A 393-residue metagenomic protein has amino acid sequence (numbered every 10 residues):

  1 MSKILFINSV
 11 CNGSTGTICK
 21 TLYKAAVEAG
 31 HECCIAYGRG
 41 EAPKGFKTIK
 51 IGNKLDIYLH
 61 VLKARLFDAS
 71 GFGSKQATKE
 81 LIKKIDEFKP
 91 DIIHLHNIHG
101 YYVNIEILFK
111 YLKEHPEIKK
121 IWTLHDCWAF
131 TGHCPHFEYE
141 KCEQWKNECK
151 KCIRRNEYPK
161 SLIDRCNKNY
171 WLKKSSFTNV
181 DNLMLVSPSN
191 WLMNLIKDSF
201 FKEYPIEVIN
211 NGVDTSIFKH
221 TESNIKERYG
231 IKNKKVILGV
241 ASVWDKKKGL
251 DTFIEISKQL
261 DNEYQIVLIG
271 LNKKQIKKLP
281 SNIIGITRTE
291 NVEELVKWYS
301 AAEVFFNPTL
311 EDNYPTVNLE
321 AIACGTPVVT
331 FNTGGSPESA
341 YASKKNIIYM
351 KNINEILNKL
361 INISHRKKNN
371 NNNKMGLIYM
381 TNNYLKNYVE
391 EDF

Functional and structural regions predicted by a protein language model:
V186, G230-K248, I254-S257: Conserved donor-binding/catalytic core segment of Leloir-type glycosyltransferases
N194-K197, V213-R228, I276-K277: Acidic anion/phosphate-binding donor-loop and adjacent secondary structure in glycosyltransferase catalytic cores
K273-E293: Nucleotide-activated donor-binding/catalytic signature segment of Leloir-type glycosyltransferases, i.e., the conserved
K297-A302: Short alpha-helical donor nucleotide-sugar binding micro-motif in glycosyltransferases
L310: Aromatic "clamp/platform" in nucleotide-sugar-dependent glycosyltransferases that forms part of the donor/acceptor
P327-T330: Short hydrophobic beta-strand element within catalytic cores of glycosyltransferases and related nucleotide-activated
A342-N354, I361-S364: Conserved acidic donor-binding segment of nucleotide-sugar-dependent glycosyltransferases
K351, H365-F393: A charged, aromatic-enriched C-terminal amphipathic alpha-helix characteristic of glycosyltransferases across folds
